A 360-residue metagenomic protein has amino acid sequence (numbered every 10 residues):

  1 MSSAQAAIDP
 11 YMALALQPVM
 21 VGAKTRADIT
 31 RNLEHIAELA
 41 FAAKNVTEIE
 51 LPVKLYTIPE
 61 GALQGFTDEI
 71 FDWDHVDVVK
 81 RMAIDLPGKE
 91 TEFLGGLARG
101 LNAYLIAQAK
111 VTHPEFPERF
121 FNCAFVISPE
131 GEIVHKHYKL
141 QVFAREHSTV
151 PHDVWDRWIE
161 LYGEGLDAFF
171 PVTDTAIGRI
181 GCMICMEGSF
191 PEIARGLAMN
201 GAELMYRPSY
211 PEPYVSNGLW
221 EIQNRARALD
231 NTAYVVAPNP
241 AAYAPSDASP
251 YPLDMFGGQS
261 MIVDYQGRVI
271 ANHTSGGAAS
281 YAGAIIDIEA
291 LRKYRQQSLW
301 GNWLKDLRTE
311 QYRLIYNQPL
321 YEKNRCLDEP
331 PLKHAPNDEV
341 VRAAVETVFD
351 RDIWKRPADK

Functional and structural regions predicted by a protein language model:
S2-L14, P171-G181: Beta-strand-turn-beta hairpins that frame and shape the catalytic cleft of phosphate-ester-processing enzymes
H35-E50, L94: A short, N-terminal amphipathic alpha-helix
G61-V79, E115-F120: Metal-dependent catalytic neighborhoods of phosphoester/phosphodiester hydrolases
D77-E92, D156-Y162: A short acidic, glycine-rich active-site loop that binds or catalyzes chemistry on phosphate/adenosine moieties
L86-I106, R179, C185-G283: CN hydrolase (nitrilase-like) catalytic-core segments centered on the catalytic cysteine and neighboring Lys/Glu
G96, H113-E203, E212-A226: Active-site catalytic loop in hydrolytic enzyme cores
A107-A109, N122-V126, P171, S260-I262 (+1 more regions): Short beta-strand scaffold segments in enzyme catalytic cores
N239-K360: C-terminal beta-strand edge segments of enzyme domains
